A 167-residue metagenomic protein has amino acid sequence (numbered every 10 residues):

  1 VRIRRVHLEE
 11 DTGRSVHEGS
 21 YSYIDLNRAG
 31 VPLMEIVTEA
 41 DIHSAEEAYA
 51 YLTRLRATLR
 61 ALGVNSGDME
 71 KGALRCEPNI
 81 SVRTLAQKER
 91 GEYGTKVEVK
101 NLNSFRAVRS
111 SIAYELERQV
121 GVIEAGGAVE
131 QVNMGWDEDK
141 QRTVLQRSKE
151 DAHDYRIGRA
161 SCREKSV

Functional and structural regions predicted by a protein language model:
V1-R163: Basic, nucleic-acid-interacting segments
